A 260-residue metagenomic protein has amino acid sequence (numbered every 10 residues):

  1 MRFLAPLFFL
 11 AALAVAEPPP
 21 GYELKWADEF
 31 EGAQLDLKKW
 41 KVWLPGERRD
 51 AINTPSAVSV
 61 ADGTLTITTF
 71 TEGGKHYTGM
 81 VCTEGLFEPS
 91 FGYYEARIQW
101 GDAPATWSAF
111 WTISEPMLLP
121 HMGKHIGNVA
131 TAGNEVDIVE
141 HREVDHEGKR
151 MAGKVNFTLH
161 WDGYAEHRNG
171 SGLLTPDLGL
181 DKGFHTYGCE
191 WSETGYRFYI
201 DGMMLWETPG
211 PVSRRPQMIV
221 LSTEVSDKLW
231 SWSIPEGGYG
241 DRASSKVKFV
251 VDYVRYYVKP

Functional and structural regions predicted by a protein language model:
A5-A16: Hydrophobic h-region of N-terminal signal peptides that target proteins for export in Gram-negative bacteria
E17-P260: GH16 jelly-roll
